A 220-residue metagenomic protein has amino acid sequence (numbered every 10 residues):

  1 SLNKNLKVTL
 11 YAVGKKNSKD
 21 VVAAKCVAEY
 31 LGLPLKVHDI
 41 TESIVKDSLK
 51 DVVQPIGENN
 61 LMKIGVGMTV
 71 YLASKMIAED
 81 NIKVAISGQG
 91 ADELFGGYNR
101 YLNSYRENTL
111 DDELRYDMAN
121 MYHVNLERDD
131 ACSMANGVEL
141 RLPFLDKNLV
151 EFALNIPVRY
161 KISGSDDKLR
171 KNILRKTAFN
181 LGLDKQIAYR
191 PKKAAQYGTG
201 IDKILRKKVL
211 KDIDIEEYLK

Functional and structural regions predicted by a protein language model:
S1-L181, Q196-L210: ATP-dependent adenylate-handling active sites, centered on carboxylate activation for C-N bond formation
I162-S163, L183-P191: Acidic/polar loop patches that form or flank catalytic/metal-binding clefts of enzymes that bind anionic ligands
D214-Y218: Long, intrinsically disordered, low-complexity Ser/Thr/Pro-rich regulatory/activation regions of nuclear proteins
